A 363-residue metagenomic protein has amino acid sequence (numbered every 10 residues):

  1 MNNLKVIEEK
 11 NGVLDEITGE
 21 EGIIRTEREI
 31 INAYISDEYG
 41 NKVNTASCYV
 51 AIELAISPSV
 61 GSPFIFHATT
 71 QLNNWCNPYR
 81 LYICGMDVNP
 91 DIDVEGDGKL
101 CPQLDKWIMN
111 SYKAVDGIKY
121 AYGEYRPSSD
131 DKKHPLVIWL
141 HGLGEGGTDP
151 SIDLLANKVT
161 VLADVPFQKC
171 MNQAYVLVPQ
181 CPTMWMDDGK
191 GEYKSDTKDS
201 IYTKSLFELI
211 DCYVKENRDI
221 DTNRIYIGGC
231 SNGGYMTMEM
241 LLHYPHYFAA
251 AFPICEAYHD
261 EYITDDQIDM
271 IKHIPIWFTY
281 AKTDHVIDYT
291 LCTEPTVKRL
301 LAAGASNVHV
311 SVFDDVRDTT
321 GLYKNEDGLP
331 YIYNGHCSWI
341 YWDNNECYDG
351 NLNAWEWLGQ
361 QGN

Functional and structural regions predicted by a protein language model:
M1-H134, T296: A domain-start/cap signature at the N-terminus of enzymes
P63-I65, G147-D153, D187-E192, E239-M240 (+3 more regions): Short, solvent-exposed loop/turn and secondary-structure capping segments
S128, K132, K190-S231: Gly/Ser-rich "nucleophile elbow"/oxyanion-hole loop immediately N-terminal to the catalytic nucleophile in hydrolases
L136, L143-K204: Active-site machinery of serine-nucleophile hydrolases
L140-G142, C255, Y280-A281: The conserved beta1-alpha1 loop
N172-A174, M270-I276: Short, proline-enriched alpha-helix->beta-strand connector loops that line the catalytic pocket of alpha/beta-hydrolase
V214-N217, T222-M270: Primarily recognizes the serine-hydrolase "nucleophile elbow" in alpha/beta-hydrolase and SGNH/GDSL folds
W277-T279, T283-V297, L301-N363: C-terminal catalytic histidine-bearing segment of alpha/beta-hydrolase fold enzymes
